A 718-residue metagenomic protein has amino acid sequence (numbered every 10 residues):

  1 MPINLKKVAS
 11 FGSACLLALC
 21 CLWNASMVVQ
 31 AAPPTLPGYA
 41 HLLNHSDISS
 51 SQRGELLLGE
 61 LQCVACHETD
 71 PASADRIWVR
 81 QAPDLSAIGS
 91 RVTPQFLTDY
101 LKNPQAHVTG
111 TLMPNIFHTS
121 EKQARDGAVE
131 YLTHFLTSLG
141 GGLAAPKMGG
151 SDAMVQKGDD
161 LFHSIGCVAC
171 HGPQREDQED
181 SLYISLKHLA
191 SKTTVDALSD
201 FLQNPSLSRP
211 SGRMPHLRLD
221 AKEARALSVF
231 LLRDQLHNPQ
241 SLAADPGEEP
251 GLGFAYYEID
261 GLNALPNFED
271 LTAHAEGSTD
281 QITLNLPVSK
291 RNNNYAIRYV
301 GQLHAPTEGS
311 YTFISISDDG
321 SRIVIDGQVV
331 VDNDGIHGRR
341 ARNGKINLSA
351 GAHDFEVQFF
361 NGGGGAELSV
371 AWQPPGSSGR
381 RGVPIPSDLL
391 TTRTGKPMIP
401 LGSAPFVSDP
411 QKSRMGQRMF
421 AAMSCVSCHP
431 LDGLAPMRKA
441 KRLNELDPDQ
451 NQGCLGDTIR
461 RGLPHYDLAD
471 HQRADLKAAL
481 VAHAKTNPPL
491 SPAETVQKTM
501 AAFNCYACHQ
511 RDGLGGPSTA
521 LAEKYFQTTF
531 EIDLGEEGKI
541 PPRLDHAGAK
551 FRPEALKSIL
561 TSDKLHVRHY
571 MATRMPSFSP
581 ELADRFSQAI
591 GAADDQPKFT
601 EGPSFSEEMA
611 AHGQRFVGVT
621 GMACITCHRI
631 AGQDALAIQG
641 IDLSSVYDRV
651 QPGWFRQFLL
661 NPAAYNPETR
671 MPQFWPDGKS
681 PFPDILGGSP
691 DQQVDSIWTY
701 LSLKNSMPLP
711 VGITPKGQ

Functional and structural regions predicted by a protein language model:
M1-V8: N-terminal secretory signal peptides that target proteins for export/translocation
G12-A25: Bacterial N-terminal signal peptides
A32-G59, S138-H163, H237-N238, A244-D245 (+6 more regions): Electrostatic cytochrome c docking/interface patches
A32-S49, S73-G141, E176-Q235, V407 (+3 more regions): Extracytoplasmic electron-transfer domains, predominantly the class I c-type cytochrome c fold
T35-G38, L42, L227, L231-T312 (+1 more regions): Extracellular/secretory pathway-exposed regions associated with glycan biology
Q62, G166, E223, T307-F313 (+7 more regions): Short tyrosine-centred short linear motifs in exposed loops/low-complexity segments
A65, A169, S427, A507 (+1 more regions): Short, cysteine/histidine-rich loop/knuckle motifs that typically chelate Zn2+
T69-D70, P173-Q174, L431-D432, R511 (+1 more regions): Cys/His-rich metal-chelating microdomains
